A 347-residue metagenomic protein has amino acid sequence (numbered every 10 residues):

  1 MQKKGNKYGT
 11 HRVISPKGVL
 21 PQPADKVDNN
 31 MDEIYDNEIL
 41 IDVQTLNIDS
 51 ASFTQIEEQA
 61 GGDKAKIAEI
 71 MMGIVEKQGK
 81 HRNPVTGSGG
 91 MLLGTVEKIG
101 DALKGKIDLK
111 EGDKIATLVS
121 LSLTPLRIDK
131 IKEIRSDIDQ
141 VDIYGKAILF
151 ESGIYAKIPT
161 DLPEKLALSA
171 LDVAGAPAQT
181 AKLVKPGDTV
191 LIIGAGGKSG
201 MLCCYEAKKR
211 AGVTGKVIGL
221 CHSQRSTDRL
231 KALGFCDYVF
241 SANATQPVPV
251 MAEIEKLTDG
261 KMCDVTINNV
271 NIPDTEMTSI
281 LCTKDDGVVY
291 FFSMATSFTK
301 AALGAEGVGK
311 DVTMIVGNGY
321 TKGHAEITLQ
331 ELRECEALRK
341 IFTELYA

Functional and structural regions predicted by a protein language model:
S15-F53, E57: A short N-terminal beta-strand-loop micro-motif at the entrance of redox/enzyme domains
D32-N47, Q59-L121: Glycine-rich beta-strand-centered segment in the early N-terminal region that forms part of a ligand/cofactor-binding
G90, A102, I115-G187: NAD(P)H dinucleotide-binding glycine-rich loop of Rossmann-like/cofactor-binding domains, especially the beta1-alpha1
V190-G196: Conserved N-terminal Rossmann-fold NAD(P)-binding element of oxidoreductases
K198-S199, D274: Hydrophobic/small residue at the entry helix of a nucleotide-binding pocket
K208-D274: Adenosine-nucleotide cofactor-binding segment
G260, Q330-A347: C-terminal capping/lid region of NAD(P)-dependent oxidoreductase domains
V270-C335: Glycine-rich phosphate-binding loop and adjacent beta-alpha segment of Rossmann(oid) nucleotide-cofactor-binding
